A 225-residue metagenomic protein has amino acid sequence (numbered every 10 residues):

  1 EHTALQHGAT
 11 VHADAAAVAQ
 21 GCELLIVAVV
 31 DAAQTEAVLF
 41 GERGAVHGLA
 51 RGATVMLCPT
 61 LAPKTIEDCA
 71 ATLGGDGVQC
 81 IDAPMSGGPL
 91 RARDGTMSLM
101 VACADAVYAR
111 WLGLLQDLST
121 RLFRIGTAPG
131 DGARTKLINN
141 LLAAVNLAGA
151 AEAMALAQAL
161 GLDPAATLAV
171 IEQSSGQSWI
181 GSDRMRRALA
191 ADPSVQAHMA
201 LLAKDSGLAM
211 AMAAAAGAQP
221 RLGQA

Functional and structural regions predicted by a protein language model:
E1-H7, L160: NAD(P)-binding Rossmann-fold cofactor-contacting core
Q6-G8, V27-A28, G95-L99, N139 (+1 more regions): Short low-complexity, flexible loop/linker segments enriched in glycine and/or proline with clustered acidic
V11, Q79-I81, L122, P164 (+1 more regions): Hydrophobic beta-strand scaffold residues
V11-I81: Rossmann-fold NAD(P) dinucleotide-binding segment
Q34, T65, V107, A148-G149 (+1 more regions): Short phosphate-engaging motifs
C58-N140: Rossmann-fold dinucleotide-binding core
P129-A225: Helical "substrate-binding/catalytic lid" subdomain of Rossmann-like NAD(P)-dependent dehydrogenases/reductases
